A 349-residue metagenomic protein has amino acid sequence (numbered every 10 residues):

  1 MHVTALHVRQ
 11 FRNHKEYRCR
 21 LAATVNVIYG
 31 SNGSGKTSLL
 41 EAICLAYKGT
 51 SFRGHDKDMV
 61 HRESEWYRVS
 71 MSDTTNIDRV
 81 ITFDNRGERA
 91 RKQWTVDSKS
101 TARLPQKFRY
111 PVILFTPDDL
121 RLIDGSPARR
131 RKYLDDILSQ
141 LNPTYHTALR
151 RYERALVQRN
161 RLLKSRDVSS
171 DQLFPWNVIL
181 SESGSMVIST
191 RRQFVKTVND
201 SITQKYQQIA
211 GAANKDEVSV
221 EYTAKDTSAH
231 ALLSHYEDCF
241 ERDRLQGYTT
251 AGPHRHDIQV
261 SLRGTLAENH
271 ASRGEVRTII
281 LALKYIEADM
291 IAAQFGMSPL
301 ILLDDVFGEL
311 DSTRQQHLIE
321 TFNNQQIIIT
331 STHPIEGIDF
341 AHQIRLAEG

Functional and structural regions predicted by a protein language model:
M1-S31, D171-E182, M186-L300, E309 (+4 more regions): Conserved NTPase motor "head" modules and their coupling/switch loops across ABC/AAA+ ATPases, GTPases, and GHKL ATPases
K36: Conserved lysine of the Walker
C44-G49, I286-M290: Walker A/P-loop NTP-binding motif
L45-R129, L138-L141, Y145, N199 (+2 more regions): Nucleotide-state sensing region of NTPase/ATPase domains
R121, K132-F174: Long, charged N-terminal accessory/stalk domains
D304-V306: Walker B catalytic acidic pair
D339-G349: A short helix-turn-beta junction within AAA+ P-loop NTPase domains corresponding to the substrate/partner-engaging
